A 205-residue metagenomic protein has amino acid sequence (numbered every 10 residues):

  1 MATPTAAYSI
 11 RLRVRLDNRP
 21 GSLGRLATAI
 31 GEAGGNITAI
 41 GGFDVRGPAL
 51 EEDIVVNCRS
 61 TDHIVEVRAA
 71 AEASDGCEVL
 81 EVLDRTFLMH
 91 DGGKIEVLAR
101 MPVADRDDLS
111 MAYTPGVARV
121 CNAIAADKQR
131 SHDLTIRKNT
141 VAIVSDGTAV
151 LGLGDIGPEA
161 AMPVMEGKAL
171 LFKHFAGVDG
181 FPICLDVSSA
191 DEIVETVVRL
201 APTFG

Functional and structural regions predicted by a protein language model:
M1-G93: A conserved regulatory-domain signal marking ACT and ACT-like small-molecule sensing domains and adjacent regulatory
E52, E78-G205: Metallocofactor- and cofactor-centric catalytic cores in central/energy metabolism, strongly enriched
